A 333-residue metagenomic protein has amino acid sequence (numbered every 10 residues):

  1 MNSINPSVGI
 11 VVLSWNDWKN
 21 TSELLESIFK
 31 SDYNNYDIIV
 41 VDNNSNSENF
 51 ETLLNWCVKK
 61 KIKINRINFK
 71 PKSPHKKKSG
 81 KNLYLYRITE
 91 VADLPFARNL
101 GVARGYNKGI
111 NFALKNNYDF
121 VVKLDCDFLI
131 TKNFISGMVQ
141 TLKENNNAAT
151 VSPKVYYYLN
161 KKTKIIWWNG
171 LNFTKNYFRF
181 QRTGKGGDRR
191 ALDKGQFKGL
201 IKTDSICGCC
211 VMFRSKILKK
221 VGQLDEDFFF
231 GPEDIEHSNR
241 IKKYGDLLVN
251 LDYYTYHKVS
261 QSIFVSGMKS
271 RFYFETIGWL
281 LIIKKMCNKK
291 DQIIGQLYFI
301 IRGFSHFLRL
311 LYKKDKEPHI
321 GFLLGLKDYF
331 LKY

Functional and structural regions predicted by a protein language model:
M1-K30, K77-N82: N-proximal low-complexity "stem/linker" segments adjacent to membrane-targeting elements
N16, I28, N43-S45, L100: Conserved short acidic donor-positioning loop in nucleotide-sugar-dependent glycosyltransferases
K30-L94: Acidic donor-binding segment of Leloir-type glycosyltransferases
E48, F128-T141: Acidic donor-binding/catalytic loop of UDP-sugar-dependent glycosyltransferases, especially processive GT2
Y86-R87, P95-R98, G137-V221: Acidic/His-rich active-site region of diverse nucleotide-sugar glycosyltransferases
Y118-L129: Short beta-strand-to-loop acidic/aromatic patch adjacent to the donor-nucleotide binding site
D204-F213, I217-Q223, D227-Y254: A short, conserved alpha-helix in the catalytic core of glycosyltransferases
S270-G278, N288-Y333: Non-catalytic, C-terminal membrane-associated alpha-helical segments of glycosyltransferases
